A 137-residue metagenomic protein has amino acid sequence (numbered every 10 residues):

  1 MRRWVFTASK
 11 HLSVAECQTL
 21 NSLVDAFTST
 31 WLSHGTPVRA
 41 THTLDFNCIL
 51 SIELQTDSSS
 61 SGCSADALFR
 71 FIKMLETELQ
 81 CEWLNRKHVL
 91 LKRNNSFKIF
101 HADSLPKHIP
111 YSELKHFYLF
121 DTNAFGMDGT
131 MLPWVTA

Functional and structural regions predicted by a protein language model:
M1-D45: Long, hydrophobic N-terminal alpha-helical segment
R3-T7, I49-E53, V89-L90: Ordered hydrophobic segments in well-structured contexts
Q18, T43-F46, G62-F69: Generic alpha-helical scaffold signal
V24, T28, E53-S58, L79: Generic secondary-structure microfeatures
P37-S61: Short, intrinsically disordered low-complexity segments
R39-T41, L79-H88: Short, flexible active-site-proximal loops enriched in glycine and acidic residues
D57-C81: Helix-adjacent hinge/juxtasegments
L84-A137: Terminal interaction module
